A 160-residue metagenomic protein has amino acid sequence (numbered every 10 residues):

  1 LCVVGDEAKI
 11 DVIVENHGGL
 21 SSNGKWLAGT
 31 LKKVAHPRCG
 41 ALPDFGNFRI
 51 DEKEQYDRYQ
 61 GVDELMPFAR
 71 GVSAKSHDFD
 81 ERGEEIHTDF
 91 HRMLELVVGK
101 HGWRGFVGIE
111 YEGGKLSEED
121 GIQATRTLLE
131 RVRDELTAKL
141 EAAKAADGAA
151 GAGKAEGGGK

Functional and structural regions predicted by a protein language model:
C2: Histidine/acidic residue-rich metal-binding segments in metalloenzymes
E7-K9, L20-K160: Histidine-acidic metal/acid-base catalytic patches
E15-H17: Structural motif
